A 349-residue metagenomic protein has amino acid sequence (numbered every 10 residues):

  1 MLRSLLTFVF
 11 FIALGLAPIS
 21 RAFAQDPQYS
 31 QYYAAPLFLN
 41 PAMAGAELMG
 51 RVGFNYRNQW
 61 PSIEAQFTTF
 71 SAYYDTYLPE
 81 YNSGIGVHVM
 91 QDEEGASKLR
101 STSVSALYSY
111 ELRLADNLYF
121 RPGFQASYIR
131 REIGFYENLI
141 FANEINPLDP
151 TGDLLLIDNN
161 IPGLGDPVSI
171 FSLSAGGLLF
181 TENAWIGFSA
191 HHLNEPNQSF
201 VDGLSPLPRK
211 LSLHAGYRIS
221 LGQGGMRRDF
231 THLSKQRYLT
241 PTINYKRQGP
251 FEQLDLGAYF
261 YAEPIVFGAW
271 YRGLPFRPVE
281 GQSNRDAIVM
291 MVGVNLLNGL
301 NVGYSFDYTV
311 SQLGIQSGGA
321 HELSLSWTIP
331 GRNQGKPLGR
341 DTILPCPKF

Functional and structural regions predicted by a protein language model:
M1-T7: N-terminal secretory signal peptides that target proteins for export/translocation
T7-A17: Bacterial N-terminal signal peptides
I19-A24: Sec/Tat signal peptide C-region and signal peptidase I cleavage site
Q25-F349: Subset of outer-membrane beta-barrel
